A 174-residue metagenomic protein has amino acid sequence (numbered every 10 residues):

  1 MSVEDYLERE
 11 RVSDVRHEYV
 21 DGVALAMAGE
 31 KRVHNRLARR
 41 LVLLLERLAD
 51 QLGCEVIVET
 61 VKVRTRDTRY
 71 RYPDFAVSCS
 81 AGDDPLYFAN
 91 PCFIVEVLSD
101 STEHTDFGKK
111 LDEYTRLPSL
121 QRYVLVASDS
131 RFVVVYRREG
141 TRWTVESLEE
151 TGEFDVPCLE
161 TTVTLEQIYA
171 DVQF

Functional and structural regions predicted by a protein language model:
M1-F174: Gly/Pro/Ser/Thr-rich low-complexity, intrinsically disordered segments predominantly at protein N-termini
